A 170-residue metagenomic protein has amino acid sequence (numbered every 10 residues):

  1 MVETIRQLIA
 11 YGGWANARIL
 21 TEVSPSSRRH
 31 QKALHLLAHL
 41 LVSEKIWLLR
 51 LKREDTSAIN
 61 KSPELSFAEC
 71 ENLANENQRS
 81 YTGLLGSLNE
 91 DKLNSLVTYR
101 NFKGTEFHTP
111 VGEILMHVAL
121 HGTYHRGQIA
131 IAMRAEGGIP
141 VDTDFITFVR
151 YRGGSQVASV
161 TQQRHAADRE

Functional and structural regions predicted by a protein language model:
V2, R6-S62, F102-R164, E170: Short, contiguous alpha-helical
T56-R100: Helix-adjacent hinge/juxtasegments
S87-L93, Q163-E170: Juxtamembrane/interfacial segments around transmembrane helices
